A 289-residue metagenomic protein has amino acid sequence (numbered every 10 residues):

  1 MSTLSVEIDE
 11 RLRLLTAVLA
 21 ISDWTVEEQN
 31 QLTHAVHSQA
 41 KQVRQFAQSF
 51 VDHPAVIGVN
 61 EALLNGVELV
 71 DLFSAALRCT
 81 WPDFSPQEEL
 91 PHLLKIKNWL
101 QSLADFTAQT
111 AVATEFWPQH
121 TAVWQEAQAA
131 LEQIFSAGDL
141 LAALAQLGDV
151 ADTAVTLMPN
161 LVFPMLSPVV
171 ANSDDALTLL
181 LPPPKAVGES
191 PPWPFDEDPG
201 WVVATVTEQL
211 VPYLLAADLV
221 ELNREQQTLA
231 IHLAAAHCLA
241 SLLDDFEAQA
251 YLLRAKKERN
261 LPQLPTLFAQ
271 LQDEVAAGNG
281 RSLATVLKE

Functional and structural regions predicted by a protein language model:
M1-P82, R259-A284: N-terminal mature-domain "stem" immediately C-terminal to a signal peptide or N-terminal signal-anchor/transmembrane
D9, L131-G138, E197, W201 (+2 more regions): Soluble non-cytosolic domains of exported or imported proteins
E10-W24, A75, E208, P212 (+1 more regions): Short, hydrophobic/amphipathic alpha-helical patches that form generic packing surfaces within helical domains
F46, F50-N60, L77, D149 (+3 more regions): Acidic, serine/proline-rich, intrinsically disordered low-complexity segments
S49-A143: Long, mid-chain structured domain cores
H120-L181: Auxiliary, metal-adjacent structural segments of Zn-dependent hydrolase domains
S190-E221, H232-A236: Active-site recognition of the HExxH zinc-binding catalytic motif
N223-E289: Long, well-structured alpha-helical subdomains associated with metal-dependent extracellular/ecto-lumenal hydrolases
